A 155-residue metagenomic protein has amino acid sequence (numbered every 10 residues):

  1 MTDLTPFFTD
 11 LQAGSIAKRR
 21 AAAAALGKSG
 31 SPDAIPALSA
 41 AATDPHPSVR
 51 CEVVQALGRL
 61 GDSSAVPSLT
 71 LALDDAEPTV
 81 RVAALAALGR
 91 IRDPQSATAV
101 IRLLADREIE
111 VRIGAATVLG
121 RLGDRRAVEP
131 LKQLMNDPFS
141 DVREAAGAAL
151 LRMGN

Functional and structural regions predicted by a protein language model:
M1-D10, S31-T43, D62-D74, D93-A105 (+2 more regions): Amphipathic alpha-helical scaffolding segments comprising HEAT/armadillo-like alpha-solenoid repeats
P6-S29: Alpha-helical segment of the N-proximal tetratricopeptide repeat
G14-S15, P45-H46, A76-E77, R107-E108 (+1 more regions): Short inter-helical turns and helix N-cap capping residues of alpha-solenoid HEAT/ARM repeat scaffolds
R20-A25, P47, C51-R59: Non-membrane alpha-helical segments in proteins
A25-K28, A56, A87-R90, V118 (+1 more regions): Core register positions within helices of long alpha-helical scaffolds
R126, D141-A148: Solenoidal tandem-repeat scaffolds enriched in leucines and small polar residues
